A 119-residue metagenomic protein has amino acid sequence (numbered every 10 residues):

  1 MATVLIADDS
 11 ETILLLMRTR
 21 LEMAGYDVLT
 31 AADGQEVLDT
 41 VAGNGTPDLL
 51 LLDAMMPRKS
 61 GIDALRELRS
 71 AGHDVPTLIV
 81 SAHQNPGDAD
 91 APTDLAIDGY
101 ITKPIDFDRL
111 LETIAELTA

Functional and structural regions predicted by a protein language model:
L15-M23: Charged docking surfaces used in two-component/phosphorelay signaling
T30-L49: Acidic, metal-coordinating helix/loop segments flanking the phosphotransfer/catalytic sites of two-component signaling
D33-E36, K59-D63: Acidic catalytic/metal-coordinating carboxylates
D39, I62-H73: Short amphipathic alpha-helix used as the core "switch/output" element in two-component signaling
M56-R58, N85: The feature encodes the CheY-like receiver
D63, Q84-I101, E112: Alpha4 helix (beta4-alpha4-beta5 surface) of REC/receiver domains from two-component response regulators
I105-I114: C-terminal output helix
